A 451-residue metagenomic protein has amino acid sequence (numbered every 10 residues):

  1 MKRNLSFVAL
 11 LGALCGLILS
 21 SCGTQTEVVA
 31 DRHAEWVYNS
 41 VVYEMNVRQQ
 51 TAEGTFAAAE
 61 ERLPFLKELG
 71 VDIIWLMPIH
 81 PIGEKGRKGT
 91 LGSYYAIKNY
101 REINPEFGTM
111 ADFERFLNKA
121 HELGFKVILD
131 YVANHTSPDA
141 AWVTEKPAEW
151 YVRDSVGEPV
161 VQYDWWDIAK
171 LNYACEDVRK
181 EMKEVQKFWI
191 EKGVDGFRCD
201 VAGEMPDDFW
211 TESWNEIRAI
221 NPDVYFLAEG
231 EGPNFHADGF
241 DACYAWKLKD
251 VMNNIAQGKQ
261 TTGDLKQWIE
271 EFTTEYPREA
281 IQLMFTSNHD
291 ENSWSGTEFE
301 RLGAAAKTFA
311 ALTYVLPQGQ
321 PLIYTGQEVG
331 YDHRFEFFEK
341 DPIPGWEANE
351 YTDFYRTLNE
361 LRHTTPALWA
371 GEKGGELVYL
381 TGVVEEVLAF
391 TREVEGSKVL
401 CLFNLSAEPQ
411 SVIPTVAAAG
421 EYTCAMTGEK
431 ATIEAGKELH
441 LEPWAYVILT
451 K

Functional and structural regions predicted by a protein language model:
M1-A9: Bacterial N-terminal signal peptides that target proteins for export
L19-S21: C-terminal motif of bacterial Sec signal peptides marking the signal peptidase cleavage site
Q25-D72, P78-K192, E212-N221, Y225: Substrate-binding/active-site clefts of carbohydrate-active enzymes
D31-H33, E271-T274, A310-T313, L322 (+1 more regions): Short, surface-exposed beta-strand/loop micro-motifs that present aromatic residues
W75-G89, D130-D139, D200-P206, E229-P233 (+3 more regions): Short, solvent-exposed turn/loop segments enriched in Gly/Ser/Thr/Pro and often Arg
N118, E184, D200-F285, G303 (+6 more regions): Active-site-proximal helices and loops of the catalytic beta/alpha 8
Y379-T415: Carbohydrate-binding surface patches
I433-K451: C-terminal beta-strand-rich structural cap/linker in extracellular carbohydrate-active enzymes
